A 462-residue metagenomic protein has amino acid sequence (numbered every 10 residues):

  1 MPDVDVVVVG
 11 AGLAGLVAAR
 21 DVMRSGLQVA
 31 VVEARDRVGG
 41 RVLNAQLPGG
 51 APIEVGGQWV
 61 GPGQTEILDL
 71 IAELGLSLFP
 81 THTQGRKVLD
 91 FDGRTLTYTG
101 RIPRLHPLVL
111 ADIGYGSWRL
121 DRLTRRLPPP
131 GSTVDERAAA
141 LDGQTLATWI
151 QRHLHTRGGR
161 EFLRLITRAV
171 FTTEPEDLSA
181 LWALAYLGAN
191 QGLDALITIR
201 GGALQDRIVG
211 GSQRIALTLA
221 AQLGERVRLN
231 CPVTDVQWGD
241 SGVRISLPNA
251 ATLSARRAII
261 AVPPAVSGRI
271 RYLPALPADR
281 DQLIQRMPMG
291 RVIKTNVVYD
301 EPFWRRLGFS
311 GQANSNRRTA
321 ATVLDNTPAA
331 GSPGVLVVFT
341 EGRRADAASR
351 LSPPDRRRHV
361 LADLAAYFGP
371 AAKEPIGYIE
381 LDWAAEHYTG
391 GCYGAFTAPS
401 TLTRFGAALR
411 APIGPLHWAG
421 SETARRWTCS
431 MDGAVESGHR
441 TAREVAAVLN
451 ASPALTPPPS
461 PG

Functional and structural regions predicted by a protein language model:
V4-V31: N-terminal Rossmann-like FAD-binding beta1-loop-alpha1 element of flavoenzymes
V7-V9, V32, V233, T252-A265: Short hydrophobic core segments
L16-V17, S25, T99-G100, G192 (+5 more regions): Conserved flavin/dinucleotide-binding core of flavoenzymes
M23-P48: Glycine-rich FAD pyrophosphate-binding loop
A51-L123: Dinucleotide-binding Rossmann-like beta1-alpha1 core, especially the glycine-rich loop that anchors the ADP
I67-V88, T156-F162, F303-G311, K373: A short alpha-helix-loop-beta-strand transition element characteristic of N-terminal alpha/beta dinucleotide-binding
P128-P232, D240-G242, A261, R271 (+2 more regions): Active-site/ligand-binding neighborhood in enzyme catalytic cores
A258-A278: Flavin (primarily FAD) binding-site architecture
